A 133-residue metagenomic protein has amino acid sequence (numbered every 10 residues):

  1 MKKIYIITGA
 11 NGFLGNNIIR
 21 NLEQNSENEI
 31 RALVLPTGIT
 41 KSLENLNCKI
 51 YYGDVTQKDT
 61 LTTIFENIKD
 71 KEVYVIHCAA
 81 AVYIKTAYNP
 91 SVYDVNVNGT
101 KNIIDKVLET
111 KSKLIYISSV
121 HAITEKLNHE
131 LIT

Functional and structural regions predicted by a protein language model:
K2, K69-V73, K111: Local beta-strand N-terminus motif with an aromatic residue
K3-I4, N28-R31, S112-L114: Residues at the starts of beta-strands that form the adenosine-phosphate
I4-N25: N-terminal Rossmann NAD(P)H-binding glycine-rich loop of SDR-like oxidoreductase domains
A10-G12, G38, A80-I84, S119-A122: Active-site proximal helix/loop that lines the substrate pocket of Rossmann-like NAD(P)-dependent oxidoreductase domains
N16-I18, S42, T86-A87, E125-L127: Short glycine-/acidic-enriched loop or helix-start segments at secondary-structure transitions that form or flank
S26-G38: Conserved glycine-rich Rossmann-like NAD(P)H-binding loop of the short-chain dehydrogenase/reductase
I39-S42, C48, Y52-V95, K106: NAD(P)H-binding glycine-rich loop region in Rossmannoid oxidoreductase-like domains and their noncatalytic homologs
Y74-H77, N98-T133: Conserved Rossmann-fold NAD(P)-dependent oxidoreductase catalytic core, especially the SDR/UDP-sugar
